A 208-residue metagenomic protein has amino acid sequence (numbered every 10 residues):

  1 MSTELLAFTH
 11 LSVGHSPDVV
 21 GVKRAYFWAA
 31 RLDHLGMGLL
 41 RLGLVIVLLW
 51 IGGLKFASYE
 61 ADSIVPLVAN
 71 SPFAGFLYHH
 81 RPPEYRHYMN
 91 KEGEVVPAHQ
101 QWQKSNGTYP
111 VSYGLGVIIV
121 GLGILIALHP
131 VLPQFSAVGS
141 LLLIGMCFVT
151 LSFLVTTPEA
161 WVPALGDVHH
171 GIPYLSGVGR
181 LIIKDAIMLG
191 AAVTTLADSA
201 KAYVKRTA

Functional and structural regions predicted by a protein language model:
S2-A208: Membrane-interface extramembranous regions
